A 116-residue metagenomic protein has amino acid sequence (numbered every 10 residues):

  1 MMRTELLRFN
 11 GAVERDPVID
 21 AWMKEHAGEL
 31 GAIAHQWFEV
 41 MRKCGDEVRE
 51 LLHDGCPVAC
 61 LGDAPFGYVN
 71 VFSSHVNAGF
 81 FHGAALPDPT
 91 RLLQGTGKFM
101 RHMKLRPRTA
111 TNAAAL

Functional and structural regions predicted by a protein language model:
M1-L116: Charge-dense, helix-prone N-terminal extensions
